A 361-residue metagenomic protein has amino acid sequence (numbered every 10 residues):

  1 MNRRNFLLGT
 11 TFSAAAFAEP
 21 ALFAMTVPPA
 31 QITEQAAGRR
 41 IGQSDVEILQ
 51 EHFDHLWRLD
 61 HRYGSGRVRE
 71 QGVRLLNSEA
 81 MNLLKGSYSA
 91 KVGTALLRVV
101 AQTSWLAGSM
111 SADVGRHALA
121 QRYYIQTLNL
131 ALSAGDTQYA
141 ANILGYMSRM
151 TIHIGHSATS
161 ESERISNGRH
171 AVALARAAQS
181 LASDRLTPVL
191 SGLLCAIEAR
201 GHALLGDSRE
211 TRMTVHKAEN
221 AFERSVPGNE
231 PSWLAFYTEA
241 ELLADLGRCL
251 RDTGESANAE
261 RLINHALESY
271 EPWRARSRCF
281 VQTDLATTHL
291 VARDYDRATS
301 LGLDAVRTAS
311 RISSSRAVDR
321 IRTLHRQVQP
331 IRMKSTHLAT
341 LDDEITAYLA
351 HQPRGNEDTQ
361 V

Functional and structural regions predicted by a protein language model:
M1-S13: N-terminal secretory signal peptides and thylakoid transit peptides that target proteins across membranes
S13, A21-T33: Long, contiguous interaction/recruitment modules in multidomain scaffold/adaptor proteins
T33-V361: Conserved binding/catalytic microenvironments
